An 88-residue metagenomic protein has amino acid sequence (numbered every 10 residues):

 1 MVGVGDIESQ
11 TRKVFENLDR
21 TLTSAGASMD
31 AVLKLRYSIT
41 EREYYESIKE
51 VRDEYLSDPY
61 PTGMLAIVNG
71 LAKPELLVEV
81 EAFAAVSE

Functional and structural regions predicted by a protein language model:
M1-E88: Short, polar/acidic, helix-capping and beta-turn segments at strand->helix junctions that line the mouths
